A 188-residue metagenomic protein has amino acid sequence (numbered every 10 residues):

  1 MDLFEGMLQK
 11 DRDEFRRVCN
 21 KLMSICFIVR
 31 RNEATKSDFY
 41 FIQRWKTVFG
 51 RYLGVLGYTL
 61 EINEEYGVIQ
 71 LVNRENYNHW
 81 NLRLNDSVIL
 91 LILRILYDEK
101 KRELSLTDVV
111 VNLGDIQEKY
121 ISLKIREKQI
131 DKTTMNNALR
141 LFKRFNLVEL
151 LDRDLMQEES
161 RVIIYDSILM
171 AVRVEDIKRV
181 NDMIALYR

Functional and structural regions predicted by a protein language model:
M1-V72: Eukaryotic partner-binding/assembly regions in large regulatory complexes
G6-M7, N73-T107: Short alpha-helical segments that sit at the start of domains
V29-S37, E103-I121: Short acidic, hydrophobic short linear motifs in intrinsically disordered regions
F41-V48, E127-R144: Short amphipathic alpha-helical interaction segments
V55-I62, L139, K143-L155: A short, conserved structural fragment
G67-L71, L155-Y165: Minor-groove-contacting beta-hairpin "wing" of winged helix-turn-helix DNA-binding domains
K119-Q129: A contiguous pocket-lining binding segment that forms or flanks enzyme active sites
I164-R188: Short, amphipathic alpha-helical interaction segments positioned at domain boundaries
